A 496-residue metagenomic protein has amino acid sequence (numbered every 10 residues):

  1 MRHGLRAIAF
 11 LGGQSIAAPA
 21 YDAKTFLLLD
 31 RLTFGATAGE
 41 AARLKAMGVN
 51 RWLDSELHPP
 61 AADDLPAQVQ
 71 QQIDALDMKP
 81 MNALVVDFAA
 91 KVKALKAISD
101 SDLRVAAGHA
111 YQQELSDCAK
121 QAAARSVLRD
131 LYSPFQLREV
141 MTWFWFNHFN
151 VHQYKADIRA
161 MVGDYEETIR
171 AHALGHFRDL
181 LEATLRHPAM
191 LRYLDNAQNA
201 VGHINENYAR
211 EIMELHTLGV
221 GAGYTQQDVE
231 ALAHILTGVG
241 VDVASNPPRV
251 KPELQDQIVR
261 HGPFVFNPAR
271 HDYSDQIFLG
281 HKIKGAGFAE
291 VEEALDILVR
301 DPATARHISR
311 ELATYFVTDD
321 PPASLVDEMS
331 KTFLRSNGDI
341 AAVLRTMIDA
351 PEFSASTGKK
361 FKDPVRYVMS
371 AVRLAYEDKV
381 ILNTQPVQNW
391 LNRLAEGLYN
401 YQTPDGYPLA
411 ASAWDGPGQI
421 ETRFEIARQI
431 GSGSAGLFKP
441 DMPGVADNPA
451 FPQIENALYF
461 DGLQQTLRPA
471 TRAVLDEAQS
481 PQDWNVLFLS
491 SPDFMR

Functional and structural regions predicted by a protein language model:
M1-A17: N-terminal export signals
L5, L11, D102-G108, A122-S126 (+1 more regions): Active-site substrate-binding loop specific to GH73 endo-beta-N-acetylglucosaminidase modules in bacterial autolysins
A18-E40, Q70-L76, D301, A305-S336 (+1 more regions): Flexible, low-complexity segments enriched for small/polar residues
D22, F26-L28, E114-D117, H203-N207 (+1 more regions): Short, compositionally biased low-complexity segments
L32, L44, E56-L57, I169 (+3 more regions): A generic structural signal for nonpolar/aromatic side chains embedded in well-ordered alpha-helices
A38-H148, H152-R170: N-terminal accessory alpha/beta regions
E56, A183-T184, L487: Conserved catalytic core of Hanks-type protein kinase domains
